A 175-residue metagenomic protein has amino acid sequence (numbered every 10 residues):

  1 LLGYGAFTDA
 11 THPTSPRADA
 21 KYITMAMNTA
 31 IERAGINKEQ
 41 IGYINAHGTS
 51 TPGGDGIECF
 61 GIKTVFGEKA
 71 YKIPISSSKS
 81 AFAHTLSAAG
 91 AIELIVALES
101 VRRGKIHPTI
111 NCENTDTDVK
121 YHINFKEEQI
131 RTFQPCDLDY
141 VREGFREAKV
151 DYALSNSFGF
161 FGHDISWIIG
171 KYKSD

Functional and structural regions predicted by a protein language model:
L1, I41, A46-H47, L94 (+1 more regions): Conserved small-residue
L1-A34, G42-Y43, Y172-D175: Condensing-enzyme catalytic core mediating Claisen C-C bond formation in acyl metabolism
Y4-A6, Y43-P52, S78-T85: A short beta-alpha structural unit
D9, A83, F161: Surface-exposed, flexible loop/turn segments at secondary-structure boundaries
T11-D19, T49-F66, T85-I92, N124: Short glycine/threonine-rich loop-to-helix capping motif typified by GTGT followed within a few residues by an Asp-Pro
M25-E39, F60-A81, A89-F160, G170-D175: Structural signature of cysteine-dependent C-C bond-forming condensing enzymes
D164-I168: Short beta-strand scaffold segments in enzyme catalytic cores
